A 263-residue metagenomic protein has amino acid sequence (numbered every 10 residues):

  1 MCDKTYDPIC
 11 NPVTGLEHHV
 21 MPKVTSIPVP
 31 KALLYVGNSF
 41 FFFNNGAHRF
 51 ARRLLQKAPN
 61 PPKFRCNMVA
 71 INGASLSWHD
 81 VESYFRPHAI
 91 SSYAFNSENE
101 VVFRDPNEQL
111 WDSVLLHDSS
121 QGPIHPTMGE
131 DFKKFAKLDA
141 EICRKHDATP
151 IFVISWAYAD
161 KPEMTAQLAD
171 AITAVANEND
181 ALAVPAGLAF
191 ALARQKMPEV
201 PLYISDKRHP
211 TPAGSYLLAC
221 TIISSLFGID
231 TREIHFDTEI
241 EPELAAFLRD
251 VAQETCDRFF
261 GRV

Functional and structural regions predicted by a protein language model:
C2-G73: Serine-esterase "nucleophile elbow" of acetyl-processing enzymes
C2-V13, L202, H209, C220-V263: Conserved catalytic region of serine esterases and O-acyltransferases that act on ester linkages in lipids
Y35, G46-F50, L110, D131-K134 (+8 more regions): Extracytoplasmic/secreted proteins, especially bacterial periplasmic and envelope-associated proteins
F40, H146, N179, L217-I222 (+1 more regions): Short alpha-helical scaffold segments that flank and stabilize functional sites
F42-T127: Conserved SGNH/GDSL esterase-like catalytic core that processes O-acyl groups on lipids and polysaccharides
L55-P59, N179, L226-F227: A broad structural signal for alpha-helix termini and local helix breaks/kinks
S97-P212, S224, T231-E233: Alpha-helical cap/lid subdomain in secreted, periplasmic, or secretory-pathway luminal O-acyl-processing enzymes
